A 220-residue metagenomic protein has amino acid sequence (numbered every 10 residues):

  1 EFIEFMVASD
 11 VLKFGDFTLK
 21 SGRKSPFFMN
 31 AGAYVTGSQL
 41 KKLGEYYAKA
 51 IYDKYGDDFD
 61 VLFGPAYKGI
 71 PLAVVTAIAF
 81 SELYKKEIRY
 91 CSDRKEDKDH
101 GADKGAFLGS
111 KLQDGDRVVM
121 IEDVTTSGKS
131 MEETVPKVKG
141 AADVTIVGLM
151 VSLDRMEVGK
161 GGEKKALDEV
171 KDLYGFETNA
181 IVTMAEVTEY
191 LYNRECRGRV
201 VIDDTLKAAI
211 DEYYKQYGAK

Functional and structural regions predicted by a protein language model:
E1-I121, T126-K220: PRPP-associated nucleotide enzymes
